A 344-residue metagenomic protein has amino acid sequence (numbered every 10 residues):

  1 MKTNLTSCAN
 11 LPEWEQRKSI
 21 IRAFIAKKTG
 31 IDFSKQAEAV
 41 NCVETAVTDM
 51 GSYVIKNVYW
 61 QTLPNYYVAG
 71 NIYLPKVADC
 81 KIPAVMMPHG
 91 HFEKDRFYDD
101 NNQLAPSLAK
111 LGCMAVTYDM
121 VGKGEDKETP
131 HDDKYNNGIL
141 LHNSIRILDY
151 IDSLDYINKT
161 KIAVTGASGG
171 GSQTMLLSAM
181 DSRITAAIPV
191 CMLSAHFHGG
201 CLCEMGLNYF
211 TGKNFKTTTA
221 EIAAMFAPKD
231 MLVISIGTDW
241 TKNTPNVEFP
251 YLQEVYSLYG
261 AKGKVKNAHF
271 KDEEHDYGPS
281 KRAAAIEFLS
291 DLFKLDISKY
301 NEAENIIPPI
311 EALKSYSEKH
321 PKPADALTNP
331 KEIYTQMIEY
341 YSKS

Functional and structural regions predicted by a protein language model:
M1-Y67, A227, I234-S344: Alpha/beta-hydrolase-fold serine-hydrolase catalytic core, especially in secreted/extracellular enzymes
M50, N65-V68, P75-V85, H91: Proline/glycine-enriched tight loop/beta-turn segments at coil->beta junctions that connect or precede beta-strands
D79-S153, L193-C203, N208: Cap/lid segment of the alpha/beta-hydrolase catalytic domain
Y156-S168: Alpha/beta-hydrolase fold nucleophile elbow
T165, V190-C191, F270: Alpha/beta-hydrolase-fold catalytic nucleophile elbow
G166-S178: Glycine-rich nucleophile elbow surrounding the catalytic serine of serine-hydrolase chemistry
A179-A186: Conserved hydrolase catalytic core segment
H198-E254: The feature captures the conserved acid-bearing segment of alpha/beta-hydrolase catalytic domains
